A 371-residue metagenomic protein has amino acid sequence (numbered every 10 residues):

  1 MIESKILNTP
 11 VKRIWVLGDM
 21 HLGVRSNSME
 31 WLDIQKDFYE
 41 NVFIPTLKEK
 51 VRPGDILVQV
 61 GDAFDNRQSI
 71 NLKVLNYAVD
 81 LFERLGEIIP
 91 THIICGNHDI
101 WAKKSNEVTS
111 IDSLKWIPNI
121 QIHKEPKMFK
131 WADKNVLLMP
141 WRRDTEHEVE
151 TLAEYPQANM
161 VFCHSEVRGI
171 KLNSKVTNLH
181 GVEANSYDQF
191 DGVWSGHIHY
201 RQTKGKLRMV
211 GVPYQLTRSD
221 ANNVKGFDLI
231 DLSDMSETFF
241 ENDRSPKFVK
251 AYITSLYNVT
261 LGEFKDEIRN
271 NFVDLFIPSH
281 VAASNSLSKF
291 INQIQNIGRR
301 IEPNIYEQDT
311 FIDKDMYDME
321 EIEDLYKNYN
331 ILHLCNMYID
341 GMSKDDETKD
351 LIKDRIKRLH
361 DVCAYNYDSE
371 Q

Functional and structural regions predicted by a protein language model:
I2-P10, L232-Q371: Accessory, non-catalytic peripheral segments of nucleic-acid enzymes
P10-R13, M20, V24-M128, S186-Y187: Core catalytic region of metal-dependent phosphoesterases/phosphodiesterases, especially metallo-beta-lactamase-like
K12-I14, I56, K134-N135, M160 (+1 more regions): Structural motif
D19, D62, G96-N97, H164 (+2 more regions): Active-site glycine-centered loops adjacent to acidic/histidine catalytic or metal-binding residues that shape
K48-E49, E146-Y155, T260-D266: Short amphipathic alpha-helix with an adjacent loop that forms part of the alpha/beta core around
A78, R84, C95, D99-N185 (+1 more regions): Conserved catalytic scaffold of divalent metal-dependent phosphoesterases
M128, P140-T145, P213, L256-N258 (+1 more regions): Short beta->alpha connector loops
N173-F239: Conserved beta-sheet core of the metallophosphoesterase superfamily
